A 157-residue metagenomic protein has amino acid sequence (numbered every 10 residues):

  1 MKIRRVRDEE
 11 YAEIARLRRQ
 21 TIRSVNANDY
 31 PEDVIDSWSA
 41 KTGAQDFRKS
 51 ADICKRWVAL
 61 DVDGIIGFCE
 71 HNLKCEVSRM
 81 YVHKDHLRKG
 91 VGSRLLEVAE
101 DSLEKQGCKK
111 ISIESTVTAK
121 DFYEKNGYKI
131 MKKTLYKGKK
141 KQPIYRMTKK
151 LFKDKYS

Functional and structural regions predicted by a protein language model:
M1-I3: Extreme N-terminal starter segment of soluble prokaryotic enzymes
R5-D8, R16-D85, L96-V98, S102 (+3 more regions): Acetyl-CoA-dependent GNAT
E13: Contiguous, function-dense segments enriched for cysteine-driven chemistry and partner/ligand-binding capacity
Y81, L95, G127, R146: Ca2+-coordinating acidic residues in Ca2+-binding motifs
G90-G92: Conserved G/P- and acidic residue-centered "switch" motifs that form tight phosphate/ATP-binding loops in soluble
K109, I113-K120, N126, K132-S157: C-terminal "cap" of GNAT-fold acetyltransferases
